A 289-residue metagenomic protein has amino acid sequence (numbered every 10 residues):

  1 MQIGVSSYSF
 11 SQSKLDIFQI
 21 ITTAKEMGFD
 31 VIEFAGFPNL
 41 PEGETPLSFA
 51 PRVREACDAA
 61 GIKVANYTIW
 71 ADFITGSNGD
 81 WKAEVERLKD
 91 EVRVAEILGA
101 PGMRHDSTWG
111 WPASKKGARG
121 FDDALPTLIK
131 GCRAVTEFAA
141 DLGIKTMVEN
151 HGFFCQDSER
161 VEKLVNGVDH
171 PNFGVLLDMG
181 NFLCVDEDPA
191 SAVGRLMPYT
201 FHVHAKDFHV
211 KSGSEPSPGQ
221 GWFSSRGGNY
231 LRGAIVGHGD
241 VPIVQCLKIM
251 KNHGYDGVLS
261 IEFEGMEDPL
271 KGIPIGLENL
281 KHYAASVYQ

Functional and structural regions predicted by a protein language model:
M1-D30, D58-G61, C155-Q289: Histidine-acidic metal/acid-base catalytic patches
M1-Y8, A65-I74, T108-K115, S225: N-terminal small/glycine-rich loop or linker at the start of catalytic domains across soluble metabolic enzymes
L15, G43-L47, G76-K82, K115-D122 (+3 more regions): Short, solvent-exposed loop/turn segments at secondary-structure boundaries
Q19, E55-A59, K63, T75-V175 (+2 more regions): Active-site acidic/histidine proton-transfer and metal-coordination neighborhood in alpha/beta enzyme cores
M27-F37, A65-A71: Short, conserved active-site loops that position catalytic residues or coordinate cofactors/metal ions across diverse
E33, N66-T68, R104, M147 (+2 more regions): Conserved beta-strand positions in the central sheet of alpha/beta enzyme cores
E33-C57, S107-A113: Glycine-rich, proline-tolerant flexible connector loops at the mouths of alpha/beta enzymes
N39-E42, D72-T75, G110-W111, G152-C155 (+3 more regions): Short, small-residue-enriched loops and turns at beta-alpha junctions that line or gate enzyme active sites
